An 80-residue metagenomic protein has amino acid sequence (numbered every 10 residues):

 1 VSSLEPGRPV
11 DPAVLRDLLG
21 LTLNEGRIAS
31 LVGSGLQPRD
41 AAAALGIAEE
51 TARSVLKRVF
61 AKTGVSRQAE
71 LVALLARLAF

Functional and structural regions predicted by a protein language model:
V1-L23, R39, L78-F80: Linker/hinge segments immediately adjacent to helix-turn-helix/homeobox DNA-binding domains
V1-S2, V32, A44: N-terminal start-of-chain detector that recognizes signal peptides and the immediate post-cleavage beginning
A13-L19, S30, K57, A61 (+1 more regions): Pre-signature/interface helix of ABC/ABC-like ATPase nucleotide-binding domains
N24-I28: The N-cap/first-turn positions of alpha helices within or immediately adjacent to helix-turn-helix DNA-binding domains
V32-L36, L75: Short helix-to-turn junction characteristic of helix-turn-helix DNA-binding domains, especially the helix
G35-E70: Recognition helix of helix-turn-helix DNA-binding domains
Q68-A79: Short, basic, alpha-helical segments at the C-terminal edge of helix-turn-helix-like DNA-binding modules
